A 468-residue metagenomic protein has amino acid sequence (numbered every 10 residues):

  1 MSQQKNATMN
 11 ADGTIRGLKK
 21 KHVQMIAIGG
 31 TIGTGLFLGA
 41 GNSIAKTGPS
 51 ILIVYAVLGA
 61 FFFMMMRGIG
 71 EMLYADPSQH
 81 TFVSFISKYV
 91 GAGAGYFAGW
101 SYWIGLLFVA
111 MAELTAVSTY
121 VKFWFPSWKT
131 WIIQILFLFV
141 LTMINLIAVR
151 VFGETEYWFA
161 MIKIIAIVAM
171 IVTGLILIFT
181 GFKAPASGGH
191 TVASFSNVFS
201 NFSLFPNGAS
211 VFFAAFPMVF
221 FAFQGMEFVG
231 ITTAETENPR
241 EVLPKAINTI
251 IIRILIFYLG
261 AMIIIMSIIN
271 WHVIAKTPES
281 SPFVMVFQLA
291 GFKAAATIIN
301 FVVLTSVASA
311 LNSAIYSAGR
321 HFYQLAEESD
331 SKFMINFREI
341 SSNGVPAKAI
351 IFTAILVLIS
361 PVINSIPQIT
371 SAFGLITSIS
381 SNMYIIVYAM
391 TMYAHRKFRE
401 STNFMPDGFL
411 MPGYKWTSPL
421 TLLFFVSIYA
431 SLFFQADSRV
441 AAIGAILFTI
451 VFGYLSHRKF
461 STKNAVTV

Functional and structural regions predicted by a protein language model:
M1-G41, A45-S50, F63, R67 (+5 more regions): Membrane-interface "cap" regions at the ends of multi-pass membrane proteins
S2-D12, S84-S87, E113-Q134, A166-A169 (+4 more regions): Helix-loop-helix connectors at the membrane interface of multi-pass transporters/channels
N10-T14, I51-L52, F125, K129 (+2 more regions): Helix-loop-helix junctions that connect adjacent transmembrane segments in multi-pass membrane transporters
I15, L38-I133, I250-R253, L259-G260 (+1 more regions): Extracellular loop-to-transmembrane helix junctions
S78, S101-A116, F223, F228-E235 (+3 more regions): Membrane-helix boundary/coupling elements in multi-pass transport proteins
S84-S87, G91, F123, F199 (+2 more regions): TM-loop-TM module centered on a large, flexible mid-protein loop between adjacent transmembrane helices in multi-pass
S118, W131-A193, Q224, I247-I252 (+3 more regions): Membrane-interface loop-to-helix entry segments
W158-F159, I335-G344, I385-D437, V466-V468: C-terminal membrane-solvent junction of multi-pass transporters and transport-like membrane proteins
